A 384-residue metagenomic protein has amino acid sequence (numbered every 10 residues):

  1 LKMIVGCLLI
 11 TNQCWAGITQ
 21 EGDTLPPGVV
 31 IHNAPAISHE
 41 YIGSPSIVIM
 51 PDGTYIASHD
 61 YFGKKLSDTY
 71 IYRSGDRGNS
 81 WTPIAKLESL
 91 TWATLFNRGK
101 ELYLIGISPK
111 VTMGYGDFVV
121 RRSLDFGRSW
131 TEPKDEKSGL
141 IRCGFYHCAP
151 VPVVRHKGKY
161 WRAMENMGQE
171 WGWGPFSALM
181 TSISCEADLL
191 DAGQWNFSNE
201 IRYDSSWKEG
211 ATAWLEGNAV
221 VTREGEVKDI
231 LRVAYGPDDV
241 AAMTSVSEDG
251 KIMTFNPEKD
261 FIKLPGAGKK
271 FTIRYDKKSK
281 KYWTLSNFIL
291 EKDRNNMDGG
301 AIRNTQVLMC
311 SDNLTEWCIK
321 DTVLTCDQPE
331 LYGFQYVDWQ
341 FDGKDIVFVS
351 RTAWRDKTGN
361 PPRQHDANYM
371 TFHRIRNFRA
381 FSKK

Functional and structural regions predicted by a protein language model:
L1-G6: Sec-dependent signal peptide recognition, specifically the positively charged N-region followed immediately by
C7-L8, T24: Acidic/proline-rich low-complexity IDRs
T11-Q13: N-terminal signal peptide c-region/cleavage motif recognized by signal peptidases
G17-T91, F96-A149, V154-T212, E216 (+4 more regions): Beta-rich carbohydrate-recognition and catalytic domains
K269-K270: Alpha-helical scaffolding within the catalytic cores of extracellular/periplasmic polymer-degrading hydrolases
F334-V337: Short glycine-rich, acidic/polar surface loops and turns
